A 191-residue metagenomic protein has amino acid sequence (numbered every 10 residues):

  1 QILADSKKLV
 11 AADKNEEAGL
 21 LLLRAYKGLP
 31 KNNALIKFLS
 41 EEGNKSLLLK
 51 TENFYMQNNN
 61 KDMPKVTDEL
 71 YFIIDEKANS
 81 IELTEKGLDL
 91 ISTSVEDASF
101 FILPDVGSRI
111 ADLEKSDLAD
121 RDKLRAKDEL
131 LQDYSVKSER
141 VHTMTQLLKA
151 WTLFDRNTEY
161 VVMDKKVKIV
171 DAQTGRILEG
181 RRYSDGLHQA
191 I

Functional and structural regions predicted by a protein language model:
Q1-I191: Conserved P-loop NTPase motor core
